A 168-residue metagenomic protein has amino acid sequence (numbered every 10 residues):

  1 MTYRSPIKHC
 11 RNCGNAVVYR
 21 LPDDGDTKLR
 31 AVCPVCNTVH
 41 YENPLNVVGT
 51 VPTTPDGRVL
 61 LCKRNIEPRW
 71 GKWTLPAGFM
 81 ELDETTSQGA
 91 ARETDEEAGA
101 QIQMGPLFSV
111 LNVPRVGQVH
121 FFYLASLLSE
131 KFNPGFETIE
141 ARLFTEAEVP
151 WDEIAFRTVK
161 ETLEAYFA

Functional and structural regions predicted by a protein language model:
T2-G49: Acidic, metal-coordinating catalytic segment for phosphate/diphosphate chemistry, firing primarily on the Nudix
R20, Q101-F108: A short coil-to-beta-strand element that immediately follows conserved catalytic motifs
V48, G57, V119-F121, I139: Change "...and in nucleic-acid phosphodiester-cleaving endonucleases..." to "...and in nucleic-acid processing enzymes
P52-T53, L61, A125, L143: Conserved hydrophobic "DFG−1" position in protein kinase catalytic cores
T53-E96: Conserved Nudix-box catalytic region and its N-terminal flanking loop in Nudix hydrolases and closely related
T74, Q101, L143: Short aromatic/basic micro-patch
L111-N133, R142, T162, F167: Active-site-adjacent beta-strand/loop module that shapes the phosphate/pyrophosphate-binding cleft
P134-L163: NUDIX/MutT-family hydrolases
